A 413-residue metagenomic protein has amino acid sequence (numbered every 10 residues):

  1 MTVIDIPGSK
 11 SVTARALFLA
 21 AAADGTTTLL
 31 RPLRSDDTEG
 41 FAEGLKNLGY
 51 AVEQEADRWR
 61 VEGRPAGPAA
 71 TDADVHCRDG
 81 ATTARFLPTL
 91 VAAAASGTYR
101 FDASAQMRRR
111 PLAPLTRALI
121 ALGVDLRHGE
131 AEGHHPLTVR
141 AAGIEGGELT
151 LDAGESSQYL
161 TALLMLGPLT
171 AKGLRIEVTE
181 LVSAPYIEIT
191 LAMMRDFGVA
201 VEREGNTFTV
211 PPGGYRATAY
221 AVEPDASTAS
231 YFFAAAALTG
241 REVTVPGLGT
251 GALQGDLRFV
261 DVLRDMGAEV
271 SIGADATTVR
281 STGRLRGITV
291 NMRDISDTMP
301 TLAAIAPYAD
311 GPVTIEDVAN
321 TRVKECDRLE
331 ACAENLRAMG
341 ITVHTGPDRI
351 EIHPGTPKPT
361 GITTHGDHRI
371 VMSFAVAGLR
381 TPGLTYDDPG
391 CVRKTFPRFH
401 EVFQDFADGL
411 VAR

Functional and structural regions predicted by a protein language model:
M1-R413: Structural preference for solvent-exposed beta-strand-turn elements and adjacent flexible terminal/loop segments within
